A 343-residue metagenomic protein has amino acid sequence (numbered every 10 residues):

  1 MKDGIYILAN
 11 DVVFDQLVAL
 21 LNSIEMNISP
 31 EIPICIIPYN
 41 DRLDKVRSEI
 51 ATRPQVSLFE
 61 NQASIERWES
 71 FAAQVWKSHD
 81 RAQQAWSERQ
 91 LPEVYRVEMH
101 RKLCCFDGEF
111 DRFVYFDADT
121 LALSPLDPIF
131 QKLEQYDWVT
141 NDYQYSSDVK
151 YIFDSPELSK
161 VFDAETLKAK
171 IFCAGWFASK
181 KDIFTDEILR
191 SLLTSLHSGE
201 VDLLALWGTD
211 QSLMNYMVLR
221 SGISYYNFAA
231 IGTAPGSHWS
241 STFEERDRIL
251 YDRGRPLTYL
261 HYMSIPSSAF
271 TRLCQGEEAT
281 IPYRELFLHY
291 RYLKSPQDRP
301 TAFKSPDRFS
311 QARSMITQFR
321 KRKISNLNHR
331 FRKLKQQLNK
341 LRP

Functional and structural regions predicted by a protein language model:
M1-D3, I7, Q16-A19, C173 (+1 more regions): A glycosyltransferase accessory/donor-loop signature
D15, N40-R47, D148-V149: Short, charged/polar "capping" segments at the starts of alpha-helices and the immediately preceding loops
S23-E31: Short, acidic, metal-binding catalytic loop of nucleotide-sugar glycosyltransferases
P33-N40, T140-D142: Short internal beta-strands
D44-V56, C274-Q275: Short, aromatic/basic amphipathic alpha-helical patches
A51-G108: Active-site-proximal specificity loops/subdomain of glycosyltransferases
E98-V149: GT-A fold catalytic core of metal-dependent nucleotide-sugar glycosyltransferases, centered on the diacidic
I171, G175-I183: Short glycine- and hydrophobic/aromatic-rich loop-to-beta-strand nucleating segment in the catalytic cores
